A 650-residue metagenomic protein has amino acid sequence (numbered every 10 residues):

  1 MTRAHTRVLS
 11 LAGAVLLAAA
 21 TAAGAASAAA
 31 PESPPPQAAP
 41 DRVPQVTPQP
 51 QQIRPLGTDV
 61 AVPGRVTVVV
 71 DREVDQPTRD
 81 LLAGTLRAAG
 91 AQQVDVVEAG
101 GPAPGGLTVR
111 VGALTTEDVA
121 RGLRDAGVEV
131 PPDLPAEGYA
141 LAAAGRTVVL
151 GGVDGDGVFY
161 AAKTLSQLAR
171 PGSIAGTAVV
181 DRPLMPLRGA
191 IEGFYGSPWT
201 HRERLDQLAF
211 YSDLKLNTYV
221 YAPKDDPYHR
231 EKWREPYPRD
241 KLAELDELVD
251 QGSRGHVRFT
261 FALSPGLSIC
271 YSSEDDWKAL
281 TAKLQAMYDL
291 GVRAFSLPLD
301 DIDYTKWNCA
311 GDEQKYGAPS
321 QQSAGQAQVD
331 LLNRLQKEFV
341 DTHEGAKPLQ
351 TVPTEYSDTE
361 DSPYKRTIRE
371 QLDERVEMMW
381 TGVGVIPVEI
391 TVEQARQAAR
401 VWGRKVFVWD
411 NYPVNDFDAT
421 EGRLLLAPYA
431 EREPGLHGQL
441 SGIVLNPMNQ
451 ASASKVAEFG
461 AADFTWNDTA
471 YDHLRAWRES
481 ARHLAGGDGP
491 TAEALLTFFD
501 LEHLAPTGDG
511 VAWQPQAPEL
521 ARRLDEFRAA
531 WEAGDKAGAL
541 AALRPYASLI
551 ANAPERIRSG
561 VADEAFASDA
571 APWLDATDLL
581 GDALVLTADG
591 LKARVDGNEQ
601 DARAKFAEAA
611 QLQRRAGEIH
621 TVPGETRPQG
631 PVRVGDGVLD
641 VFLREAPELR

Functional and structural regions predicted by a protein language model:
T2-L9, A29-G145, I174-A178: Acidic, contiguous N-terminal accessory segments
A12-A22: Bacterial N-terminal signal peptides
V46-Q51, A470-R650: C-terminal functional modules
Q52-R54, S173-A178, D206, A243-E247 (+4 more regions): Alpha-helical scaffolding within the catalytic cores of extracellular/periplasmic polymer-degrading hydrolases
V68, D154, A190, Y211 (+3 more regions): Conserved, mostly hydrophobic/aromatic
V68-V74, R110-T115, G151-V153, G193-Y195 (+3 more regions): Structural motif
P132-Q285, D289-R293: Feature activates predominantly on carbohydrate-active enzymes
F194, E231, D289, R293 (+1 more regions): Catalytic-core regions of glycoside hydrolase
